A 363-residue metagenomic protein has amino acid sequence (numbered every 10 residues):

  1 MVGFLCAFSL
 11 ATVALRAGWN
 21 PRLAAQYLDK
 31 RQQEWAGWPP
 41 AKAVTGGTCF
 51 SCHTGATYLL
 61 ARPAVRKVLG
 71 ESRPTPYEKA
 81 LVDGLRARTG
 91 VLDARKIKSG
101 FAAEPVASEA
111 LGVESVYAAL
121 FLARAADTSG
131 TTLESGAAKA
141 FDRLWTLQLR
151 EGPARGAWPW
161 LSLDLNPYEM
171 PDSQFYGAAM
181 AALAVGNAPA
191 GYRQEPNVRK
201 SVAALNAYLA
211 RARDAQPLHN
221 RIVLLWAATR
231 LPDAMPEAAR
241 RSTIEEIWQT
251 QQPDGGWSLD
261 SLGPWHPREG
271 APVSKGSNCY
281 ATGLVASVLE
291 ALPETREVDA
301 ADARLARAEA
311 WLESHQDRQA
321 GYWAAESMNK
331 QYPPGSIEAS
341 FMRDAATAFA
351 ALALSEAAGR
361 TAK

Functional and structural regions predicted by a protein language model:
M1-T12: Bacterial N-terminal signal peptides
V13-K363: Preference for long, amphipathic alpha-helical scaffolds in soluble/luminal domains and all-alpha bundles
